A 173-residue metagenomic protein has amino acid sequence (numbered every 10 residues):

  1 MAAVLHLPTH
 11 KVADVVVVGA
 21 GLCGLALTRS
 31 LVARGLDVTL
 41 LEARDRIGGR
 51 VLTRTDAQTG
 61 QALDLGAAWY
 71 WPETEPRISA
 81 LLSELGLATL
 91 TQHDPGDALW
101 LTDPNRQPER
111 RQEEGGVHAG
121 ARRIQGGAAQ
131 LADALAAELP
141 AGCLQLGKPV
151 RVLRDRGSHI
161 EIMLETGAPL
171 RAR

Functional and structural regions predicted by a protein language model:
M1-R173: FAD-dinucleotide binding site
